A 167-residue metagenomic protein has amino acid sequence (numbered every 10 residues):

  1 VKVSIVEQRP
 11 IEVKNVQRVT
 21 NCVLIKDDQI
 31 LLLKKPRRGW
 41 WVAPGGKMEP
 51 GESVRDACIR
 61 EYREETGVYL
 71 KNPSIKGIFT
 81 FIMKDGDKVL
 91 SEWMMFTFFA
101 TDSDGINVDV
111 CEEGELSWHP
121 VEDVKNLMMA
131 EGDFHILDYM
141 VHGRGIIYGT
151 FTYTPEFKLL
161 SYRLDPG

Functional and structural regions predicted by a protein language model:
V1-N21, D27: Acidic, metal-coordinating catalytic segment for phosphate/diphosphate chemistry, firing primarily on the Nudix
Q17-N21, S91-T97, Y148: Short hydrophobic/aromatic beta-strand or adjacent loop that forms the aromatic wall/cage of a ligand/substrate-binding
I30-L32, N107, L159: Hydrophobic "anchor" residues
K35: Short loop/turn segments immediately following the C-termini of beta-strands
W40-V42, K47: A positional/architectural concept
M48-K71, I82-H135, Y139, S161-G167: Unchanged
G77: Catalytic phosphate/metal-binding cores of nucleic-acid and nucleotide-processing enzymes, i.e., regions that mediate
M140-G167: Charged phosphate-binding loop/patch that engages nucleotide di/tri-phosphates or the phosphate backbone of nucleic
